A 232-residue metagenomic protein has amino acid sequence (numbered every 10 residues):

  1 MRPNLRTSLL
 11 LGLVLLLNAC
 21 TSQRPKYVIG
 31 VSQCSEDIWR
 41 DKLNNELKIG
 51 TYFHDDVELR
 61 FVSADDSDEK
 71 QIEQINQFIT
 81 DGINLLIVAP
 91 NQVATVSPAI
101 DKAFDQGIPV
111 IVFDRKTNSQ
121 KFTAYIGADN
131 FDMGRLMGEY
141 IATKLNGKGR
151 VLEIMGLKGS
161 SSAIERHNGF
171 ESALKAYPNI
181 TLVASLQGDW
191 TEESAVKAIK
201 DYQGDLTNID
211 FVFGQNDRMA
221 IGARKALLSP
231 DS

Functional and structural regions predicted by a protein language model:
M1-L9: Bacterial N-terminal signal peptides that target proteins for export
S8-N18: Bacterial N-terminal signal peptides
C20-S232: A residue-level marker of the well-folded mature domains of exported/periplasmic proteins
